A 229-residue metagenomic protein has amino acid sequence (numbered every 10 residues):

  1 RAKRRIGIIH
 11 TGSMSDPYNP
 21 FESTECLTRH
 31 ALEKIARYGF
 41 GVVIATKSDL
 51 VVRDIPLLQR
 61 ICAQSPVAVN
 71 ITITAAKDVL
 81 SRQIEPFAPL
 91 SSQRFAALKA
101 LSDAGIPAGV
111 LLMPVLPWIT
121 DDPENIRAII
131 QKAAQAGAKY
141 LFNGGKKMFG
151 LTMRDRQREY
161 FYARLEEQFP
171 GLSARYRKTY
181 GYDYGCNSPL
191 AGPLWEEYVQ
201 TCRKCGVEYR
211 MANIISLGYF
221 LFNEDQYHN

Functional and structural regions predicted by a protein language model:
R1-C186: Conserved AdoMet/S-adenosylmethionine-binding subsite of the radical SAM
Y162-N229: C-terminal accessory extensions appended to soluble enzyme cores
